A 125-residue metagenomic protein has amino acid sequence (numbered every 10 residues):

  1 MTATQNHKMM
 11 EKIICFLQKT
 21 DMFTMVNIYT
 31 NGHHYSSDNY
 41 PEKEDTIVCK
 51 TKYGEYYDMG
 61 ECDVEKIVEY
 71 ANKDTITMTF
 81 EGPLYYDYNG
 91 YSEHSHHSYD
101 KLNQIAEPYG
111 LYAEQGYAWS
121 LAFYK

Functional and structural regions predicted by a protein language model:
M1-D21, M25-I28, E114-K125: Short, extreme N-terminal segment that most often corresponds to the first beta-strand
Y35-G116: Acidic, low-complexity, intrinsically disordered interaction modules
